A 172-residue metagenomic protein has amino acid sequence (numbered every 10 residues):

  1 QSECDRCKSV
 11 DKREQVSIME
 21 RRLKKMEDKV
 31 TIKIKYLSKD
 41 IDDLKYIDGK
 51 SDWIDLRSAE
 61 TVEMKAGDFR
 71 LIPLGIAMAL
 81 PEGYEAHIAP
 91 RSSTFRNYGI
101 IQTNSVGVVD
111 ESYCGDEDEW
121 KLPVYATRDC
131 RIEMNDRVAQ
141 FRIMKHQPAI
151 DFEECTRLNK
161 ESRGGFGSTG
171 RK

Functional and structural regions predicted by a protein language model:
K8-D11, I18: Short, positively charged and aromatic/hydrophobic N-terminal segments
M19-K172: DUTPase catalytic domain/fold
